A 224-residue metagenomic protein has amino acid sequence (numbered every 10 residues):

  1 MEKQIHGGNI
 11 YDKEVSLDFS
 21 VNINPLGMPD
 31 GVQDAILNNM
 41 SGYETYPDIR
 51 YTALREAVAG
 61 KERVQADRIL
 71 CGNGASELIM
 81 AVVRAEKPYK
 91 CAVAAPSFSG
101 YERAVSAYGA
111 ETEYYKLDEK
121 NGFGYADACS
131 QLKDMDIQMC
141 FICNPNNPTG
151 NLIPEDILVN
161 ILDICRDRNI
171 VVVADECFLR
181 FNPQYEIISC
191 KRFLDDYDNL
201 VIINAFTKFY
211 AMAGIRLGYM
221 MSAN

Functional and structural regions predicted by a protein language model:
M1-T45, I170: N-terminal "arm"/small-domain region of PLP-dependent enzymes with the aminotransferase-like
N22-N24, A75-S76, F98, N144-P148 (+2 more regions): Short glycine-rich anion-binding loops that position phosphate/pyrophosphate groups of nucleotides and phosphorylated
R50, R63, Y114, D195-N224: Conserved core segment of the aminotransferase class I/II
Y51-C91: Phosphate-binding glycine-rich loop
I69, C91, T112, V172 (+1 more regions): Hydrophobic/aromatic residues located in beta-strands of well-ordered beta-sheets within soluble catalytic
A85-I142: PLP-dependent aminotransferase-like
F123-D136, P148-R168, V172, E176-Y210: Active-site pre-lysine segment of PLP-dependent enzymes
